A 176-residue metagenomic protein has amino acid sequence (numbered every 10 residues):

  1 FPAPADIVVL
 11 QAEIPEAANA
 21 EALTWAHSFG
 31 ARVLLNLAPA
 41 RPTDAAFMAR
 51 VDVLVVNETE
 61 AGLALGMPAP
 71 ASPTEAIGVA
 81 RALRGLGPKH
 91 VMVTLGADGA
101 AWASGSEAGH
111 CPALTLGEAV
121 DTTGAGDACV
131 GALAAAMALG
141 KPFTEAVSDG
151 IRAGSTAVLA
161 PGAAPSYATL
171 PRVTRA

Functional and structural regions predicted by a protein language model:
F1-A12: Conserved phosphate-binding/catalytic loop of the ribokinase/pfkB sugar-kinase fold
Q11, N36, E60, D121 (+1 more regions): Acidic active-site catalytic centers that drive phospho-/nucleotidyl reactions and related ester hydrolyses
I14-A20: Active-site-adjacent beta->alpha loops and helix N-cap segments on the catalytic face of soluble alpha/beta enzymes
A20-A108: Conserved phosphate/ATP/ADP-binding segment of small-molecule kinases
A82-A97, G105, G109, A113-A176: Conserved post-catalytic alpha-helical subdomain immediately downstream of the catalytic base and nucleotide-binding
